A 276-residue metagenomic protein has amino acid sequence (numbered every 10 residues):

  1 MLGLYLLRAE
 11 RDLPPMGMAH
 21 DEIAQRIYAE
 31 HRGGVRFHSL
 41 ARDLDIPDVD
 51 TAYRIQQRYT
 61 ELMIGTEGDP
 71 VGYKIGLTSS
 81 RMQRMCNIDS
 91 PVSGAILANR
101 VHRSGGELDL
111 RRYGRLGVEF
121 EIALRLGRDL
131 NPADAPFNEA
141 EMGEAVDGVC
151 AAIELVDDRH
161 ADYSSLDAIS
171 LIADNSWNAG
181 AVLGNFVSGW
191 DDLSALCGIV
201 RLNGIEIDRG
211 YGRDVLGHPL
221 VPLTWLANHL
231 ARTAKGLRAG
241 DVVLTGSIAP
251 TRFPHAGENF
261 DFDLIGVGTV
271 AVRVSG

Functional and structural regions predicted by a protein language model:
L4, R58, L62, W225-N228: Residue-level signal for well-ordered alpha-helical scaffold segments within enzymatic catalytic domains
L4-Y5, E22: Generic extreme N-terminus detector
Y5, D12-P14: Short, positively charged and aromatic/hydrophobic N-terminal segments
A9-R11, T60: Alpha-helical and His/Cys-centered functional microenvironments
G17-H218, H255, N259, V267-G276: Catalytic-core "active-site belt" of small-molecule-metabolizing enzymes, emphasizing His/Asp/Glu-rich regions
L223-T251: A conserved acidic, glycine/proline-rich C-terminal tail/linker
